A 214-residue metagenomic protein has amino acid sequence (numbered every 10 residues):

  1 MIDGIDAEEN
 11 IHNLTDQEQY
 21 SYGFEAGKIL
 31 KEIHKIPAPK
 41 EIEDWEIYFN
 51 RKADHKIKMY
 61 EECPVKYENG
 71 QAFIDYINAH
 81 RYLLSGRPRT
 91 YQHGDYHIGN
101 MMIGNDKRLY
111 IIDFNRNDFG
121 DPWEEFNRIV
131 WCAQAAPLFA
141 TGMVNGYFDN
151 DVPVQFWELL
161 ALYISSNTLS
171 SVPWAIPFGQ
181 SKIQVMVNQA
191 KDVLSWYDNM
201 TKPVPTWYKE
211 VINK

Functional and structural regions predicted by a protein language model:
M1-D44: ATP-binding pocket architecture of kinase catalytic cores
I11, N115, W123, V130 (+2 more regions): Short, flexible helix/strand-to-coil boundary loops that buttress conserved ligand/catalytic motifs in alpha/beta
E18, Y22, P88, F156: Conserved acidic
Y22-E25, N69, D95, P122 (+2 more regions): An acidic site on a long C-lobe helix of protein kinase domains
K28-K31, D44-Y82: Active-site catalytic-loop/activation-segment of kinase and kinase-like phosphoryl-transfer enzymes
H34-E43, L83, S181, V204: Surface-exposed helix-capping loop/turn segments at secondary-structure junctions
I77-F126: Active-site acidic catalytic loop and adjacent metal/ATP-binding pocket of ATP-dependent phosphoryl transfer enzymes
R128, A135-K214: Helix-rich C-terminal or lid/interface subdomains of diverse kinases
